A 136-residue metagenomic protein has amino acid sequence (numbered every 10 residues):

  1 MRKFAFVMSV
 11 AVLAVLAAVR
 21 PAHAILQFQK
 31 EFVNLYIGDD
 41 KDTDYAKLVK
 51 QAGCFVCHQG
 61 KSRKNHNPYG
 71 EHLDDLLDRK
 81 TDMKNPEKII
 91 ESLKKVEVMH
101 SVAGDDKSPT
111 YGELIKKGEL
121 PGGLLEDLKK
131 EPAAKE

Functional and structural regions predicted by a protein language model:
M1-M8: Bacterial N-terminal signal peptides that target proteins for export
S9-L16: Bacterial N-terminal signal peptides
L16-A24: Sec/Tat signal peptide C-region and signal peptidase I cleavage site
I25-K30, L35-Y36, K80-E136: C-type cytochrome heme-c attachment and multiheme electron-transfer modules
F28-G53: Local sequence-structure signature of Cys/Sec-based thiol-disulfide redox active-site neighborhoods
Q51-K61: The canonical Cys-X-X-Cys-His
G60, G70, R79-N85: Structured domain cores in non-transmembrane regions
K64-D75: Accessory beta->alpha helical hairpin/"wing" motif in late/C-terminal subdomains of nucleic-acid enzymes
